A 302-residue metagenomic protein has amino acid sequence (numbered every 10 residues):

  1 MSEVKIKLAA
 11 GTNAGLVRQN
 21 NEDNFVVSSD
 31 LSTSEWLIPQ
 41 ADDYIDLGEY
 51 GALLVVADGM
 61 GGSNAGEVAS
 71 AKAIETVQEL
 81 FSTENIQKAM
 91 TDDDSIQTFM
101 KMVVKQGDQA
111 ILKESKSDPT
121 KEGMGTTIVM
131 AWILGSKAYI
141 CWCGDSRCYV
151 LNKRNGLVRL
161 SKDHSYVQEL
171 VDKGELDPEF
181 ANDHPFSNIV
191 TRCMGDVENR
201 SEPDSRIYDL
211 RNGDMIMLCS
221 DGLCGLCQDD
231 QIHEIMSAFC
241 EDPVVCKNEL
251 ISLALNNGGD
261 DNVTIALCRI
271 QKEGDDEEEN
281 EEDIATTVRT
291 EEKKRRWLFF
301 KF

Functional and structural regions predicted by a protein language model:
M1-F302: PP2C/PPM-type serine/threonine phosphatase catalytic domain
